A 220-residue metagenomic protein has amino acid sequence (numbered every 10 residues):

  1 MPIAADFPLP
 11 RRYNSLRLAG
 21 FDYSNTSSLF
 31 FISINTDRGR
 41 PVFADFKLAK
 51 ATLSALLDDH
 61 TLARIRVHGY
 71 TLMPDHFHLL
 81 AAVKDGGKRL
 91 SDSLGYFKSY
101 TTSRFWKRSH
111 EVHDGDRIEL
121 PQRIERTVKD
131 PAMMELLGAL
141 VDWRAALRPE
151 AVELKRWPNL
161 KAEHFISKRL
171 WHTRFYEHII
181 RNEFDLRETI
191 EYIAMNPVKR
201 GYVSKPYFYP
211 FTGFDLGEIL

Functional and structural regions predicted by a protein language model:
M1-L220: Short catalytic/metal-binding and nucleic-acid-binding patches
